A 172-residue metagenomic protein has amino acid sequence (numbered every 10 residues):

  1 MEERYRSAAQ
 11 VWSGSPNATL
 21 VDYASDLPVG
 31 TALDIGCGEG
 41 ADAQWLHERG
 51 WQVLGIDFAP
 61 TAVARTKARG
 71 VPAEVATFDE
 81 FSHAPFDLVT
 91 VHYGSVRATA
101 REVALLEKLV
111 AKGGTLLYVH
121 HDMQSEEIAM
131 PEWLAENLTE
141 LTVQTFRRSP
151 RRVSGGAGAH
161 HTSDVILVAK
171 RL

Functional and structural regions predicted by a protein language model:
M1-L27: Conserved class I S-adenosyl-L-methionine
G30-G38: Conserved class I S-adenosyl-L-methionine
A59-T61: Conserved SAM/SAH-binding beta-strand->alpha-helix loop
T66-K67: Conserved SAM-binding loop
G70-F78: Conserved SAM-binding strand-loop segment of SAM-dependent methyltransferases
F81-L88: A short acidic, Gly/Pro-enriched loop at the edge of an enzyme's catalytic core that lines a small-molecule cofactor
R101-K112: A short glycine-rich, Lys/Arg-flanked "PGG" loop and its adjoining helix->strand segment in the class I
G113-H121: Conserved beta-strand signature within the Rossmann-like core of class I S-adenosyl-L-methionine
